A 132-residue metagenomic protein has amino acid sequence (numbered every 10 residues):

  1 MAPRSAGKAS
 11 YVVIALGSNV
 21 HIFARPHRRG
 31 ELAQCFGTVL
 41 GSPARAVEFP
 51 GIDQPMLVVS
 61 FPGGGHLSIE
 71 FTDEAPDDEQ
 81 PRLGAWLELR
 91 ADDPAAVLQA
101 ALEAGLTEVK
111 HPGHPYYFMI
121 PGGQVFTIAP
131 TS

Functional and structural regions predicted by a protein language model:
M1-Q34, V39, R45, G84-L87: N-terminal beta-strand motif that seeds the catalytic metal site of vicinal oxygen chelate
V12-I14, F36, P50-G51, F61-G63 (+3 more regions): A generic structural signal for short, solvent-exposed coil/turn residues that cap or connect secondary-structure
G17-H27, L57-F61, A75-L102, H114-P121: Vicinal oxygen chelate
S18, T107, Q124: Short acidic/polar active-site loop segments enriched in Thr and Asp
L40-F49, E103-H111: Short secondary-structure junctions
S42-P81, V125-T131: Conserved short beta-strand elements that form part of the metal-binding/catalytic scaffold of enzyme active sites
